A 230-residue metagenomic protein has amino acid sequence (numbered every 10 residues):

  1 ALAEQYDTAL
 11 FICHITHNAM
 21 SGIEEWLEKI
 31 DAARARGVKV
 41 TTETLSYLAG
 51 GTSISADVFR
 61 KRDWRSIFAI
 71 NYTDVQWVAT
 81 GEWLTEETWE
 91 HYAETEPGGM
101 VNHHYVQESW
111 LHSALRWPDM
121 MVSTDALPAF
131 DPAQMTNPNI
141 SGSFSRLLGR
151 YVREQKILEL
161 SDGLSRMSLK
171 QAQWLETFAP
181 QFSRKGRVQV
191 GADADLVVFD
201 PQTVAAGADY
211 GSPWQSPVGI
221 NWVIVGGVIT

Functional and structural regions predicted by a protein language model:
L2-E4, T8-I157: Active-site neighborhoods of metal-dependent hydrolases
H14-T16, T44-S46, T124-A126, L164-M167 (+1 more regions): Active-site proximal loops enriched in glycine and acidic residues that flank catalytic Cys/His/Asp and coordinate
S66, M121-V122, G142-R146, R150 (+5 more regions): Feature representing long, continuous alpha-helical segments
T80-G81, G142, G186, D209 (+2 more regions): Glycine-centered flexibility motif
V101-Y105, L111, Q155-S165, Q173-W214: Acidic, glycine-enriched loop/beta-strand segments at the rims of small-molecule binding/catalytic pockets
H112-D119, T124-L127, L196-T230: C-terminal cap of metal-dependent C-N hydrolases
